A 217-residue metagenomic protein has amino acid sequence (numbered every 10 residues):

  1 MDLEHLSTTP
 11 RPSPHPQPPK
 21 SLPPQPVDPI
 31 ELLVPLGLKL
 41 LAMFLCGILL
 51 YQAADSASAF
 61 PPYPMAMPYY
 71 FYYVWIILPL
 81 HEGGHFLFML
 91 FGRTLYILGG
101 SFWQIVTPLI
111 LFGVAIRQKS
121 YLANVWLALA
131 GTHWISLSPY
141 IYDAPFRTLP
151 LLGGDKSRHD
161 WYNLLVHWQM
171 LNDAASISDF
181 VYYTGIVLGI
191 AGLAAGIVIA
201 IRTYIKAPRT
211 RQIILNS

Functional and structural regions predicted by a protein language model:
M1-V27, R209-S217: Low-complexity, intrinsically disordered extramembrane tails and loops of integral membrane proteins
P24, D28, Y70-V74, L122: N-terminal hydrophobic alpha-helix used for membrane targeting or insertion
D28-S58, R93-S217: Metalloprotease/metallohydrolase-associated module, dominated by Zn2+-dependent proteases
F60-L78, R93-T94: Short pre-active-site segment immediately N-terminal to the catalytic Zn-binding motif
I77-M89, G100: Active-site recognition of the HExxH zinc-binding catalytic motif
